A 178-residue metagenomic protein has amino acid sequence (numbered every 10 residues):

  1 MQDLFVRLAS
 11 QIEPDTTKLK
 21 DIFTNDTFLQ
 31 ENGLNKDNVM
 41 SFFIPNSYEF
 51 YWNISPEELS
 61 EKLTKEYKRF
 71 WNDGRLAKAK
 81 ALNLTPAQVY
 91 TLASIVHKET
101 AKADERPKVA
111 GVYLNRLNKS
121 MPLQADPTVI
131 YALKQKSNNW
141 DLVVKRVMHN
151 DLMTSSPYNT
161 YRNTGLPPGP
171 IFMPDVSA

Functional and structural regions predicted by a protein language model:
M1-I12: Membrane-embedded segments
S10-I22, D26: Hydrophobic, ordered structural segments
E13, F28-A178: Bacterial extracytoplasmic/cell-wall-associated proteins, especially those involved in peptidoglycan
